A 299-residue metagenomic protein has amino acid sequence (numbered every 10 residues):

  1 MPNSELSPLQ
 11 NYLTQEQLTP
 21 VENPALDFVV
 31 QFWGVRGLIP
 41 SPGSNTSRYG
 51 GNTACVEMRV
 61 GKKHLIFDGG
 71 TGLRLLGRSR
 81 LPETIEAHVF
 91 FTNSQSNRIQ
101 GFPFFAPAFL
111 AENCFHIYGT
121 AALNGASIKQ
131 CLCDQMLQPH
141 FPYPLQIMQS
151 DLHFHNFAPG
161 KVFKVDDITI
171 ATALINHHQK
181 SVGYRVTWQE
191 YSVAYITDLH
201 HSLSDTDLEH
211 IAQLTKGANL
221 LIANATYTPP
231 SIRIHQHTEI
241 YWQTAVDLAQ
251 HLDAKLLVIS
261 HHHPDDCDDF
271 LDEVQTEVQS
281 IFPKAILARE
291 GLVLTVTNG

Functional and structural regions predicted by a protein language model:
M1-V193, D205, I211-A212, D272-N298: Binuclear metal-dependent hydrolase catalytic cores
S44, T120, L199, R233 (+1 more regions): Conserved short-loop catalytic and cofactor-binding motifs
F67, T92, Y195-T197, A223-A225 (+1 more regions): Active-site flanking residues adjacent to catalytic metal/cofactor-binding acidic residues
G72, Q95, N176, H200 (+2 more regions): Catalytic metal-binding/acid-base residues of hydrolase active sites
L203-G291: Cap/insert and terminal regions of metallo-dependent hydrolase folds
